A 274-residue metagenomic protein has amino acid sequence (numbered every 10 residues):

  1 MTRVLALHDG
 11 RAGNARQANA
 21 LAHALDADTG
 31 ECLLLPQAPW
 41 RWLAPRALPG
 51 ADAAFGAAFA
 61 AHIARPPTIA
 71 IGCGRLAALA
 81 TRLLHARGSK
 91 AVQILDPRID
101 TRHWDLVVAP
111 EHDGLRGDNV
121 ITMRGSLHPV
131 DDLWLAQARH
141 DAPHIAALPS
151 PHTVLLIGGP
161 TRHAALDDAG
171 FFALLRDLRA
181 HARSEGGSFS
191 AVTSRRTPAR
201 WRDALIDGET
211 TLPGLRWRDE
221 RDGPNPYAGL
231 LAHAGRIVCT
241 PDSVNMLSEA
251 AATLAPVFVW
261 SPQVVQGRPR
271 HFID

Functional and structural regions predicted by a protein language model:
M1-L5: Extreme N-terminal starter segment of soluble prokaryotic enzymes
A6-T122: Active-site and donor-binding regions of nucleotide-sugar-utilizing enzymes
N19-A22, L83, L106, R200-T210 (+1 more regions): Short, aromatic/basic amphipathic alpha-helical patches
R87-K90, G186-G187, A255: A short helix->loop->beta-strand "cap" motif at the edges of active sites that frequently abuts
R102-D167: A nucleotide-sugar donor-handling region in carbohydrate enzymes
P151, P160-T193: Conserved catalytic-core segment of nucleotide-activated headgroup transferases in glycan assembly
A204-N245: Donor nucleotide-activated moiety binding/catalytic core segment of transferases that use nucleotide-activated donors
A251-D274: Nucleotide-sugar donor-binding patch of glycosyltransferase catalytic domains
